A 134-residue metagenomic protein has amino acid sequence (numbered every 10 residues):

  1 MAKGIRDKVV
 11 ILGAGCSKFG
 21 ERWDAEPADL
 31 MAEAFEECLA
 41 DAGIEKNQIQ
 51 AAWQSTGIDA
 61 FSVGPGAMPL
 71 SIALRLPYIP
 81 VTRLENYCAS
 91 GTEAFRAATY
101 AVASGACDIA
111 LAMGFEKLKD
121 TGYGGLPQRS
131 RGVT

Functional and structural regions predicted by a protein language model:
M1-T82, A103-S104, A112-T134: Conserved "HGTGT" condensation-loop signature of ketosynthase/thiolase-family condensing enzymes that catalyze
N86-E116: Active-site-proximal alpha-helical scaffold in enzymes
